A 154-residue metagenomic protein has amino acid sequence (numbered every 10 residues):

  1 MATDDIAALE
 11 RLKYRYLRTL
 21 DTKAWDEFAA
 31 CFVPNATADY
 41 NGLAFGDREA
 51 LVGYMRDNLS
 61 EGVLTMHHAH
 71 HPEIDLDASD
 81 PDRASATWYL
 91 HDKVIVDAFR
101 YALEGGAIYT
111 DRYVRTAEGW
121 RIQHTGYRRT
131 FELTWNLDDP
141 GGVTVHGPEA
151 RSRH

Functional and structural regions predicted by a protein language model:
M1-P34: Short, low-complexity N-terminal intrinsically disordered segments enriched in polar/charged residues
L20, F32, L90-D92, G126-R129: Short beta-strand segments enriched in hydrophobic/aromatic residues within well-folded beta-rich domains
W25-D92: A solvent-exposed, acidic/Ser-Thr-rich amphipathic alpha-helical stretch
R83-S85, G106-L137: Short beta-strand edge/turn micro-motifs at domain boundaries
L90-V94, Y113-R115: Beta-strand elements of well-folded, non-transmembrane domains
Y101-L103: Replace "Gram-negative outer membrane beta-barrel proteins" with "bacterial and organellar outer membrane beta-barrel
L133-H154: Acidic/histidine-enriched, glycine/proline-rich intrinsically disordered or flexible terminal extensions
